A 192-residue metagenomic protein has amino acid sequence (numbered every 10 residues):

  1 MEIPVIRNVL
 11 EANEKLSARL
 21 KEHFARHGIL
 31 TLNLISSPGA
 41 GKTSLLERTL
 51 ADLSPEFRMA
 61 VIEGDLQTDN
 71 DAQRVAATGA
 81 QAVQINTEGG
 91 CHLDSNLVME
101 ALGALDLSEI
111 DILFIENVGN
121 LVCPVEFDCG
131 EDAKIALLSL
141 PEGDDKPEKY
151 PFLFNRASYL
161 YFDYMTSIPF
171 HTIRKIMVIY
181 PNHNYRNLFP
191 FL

Functional and structural regions predicted by a protein language model:
I3-E22, H27-L32, A40, S44 (+2 more regions): Nucleotide-state-sensitive switch-loop elements of NTP-binding domains
I6-E11, L93-I112, V118-L188, L192: Conserved catalytic-core segment of NTP-binding enzymes
S36: The Walker A (P-loop) glycine that initiates the GxxxxGKT/S ATP-binding motif of P-loop NTPases
